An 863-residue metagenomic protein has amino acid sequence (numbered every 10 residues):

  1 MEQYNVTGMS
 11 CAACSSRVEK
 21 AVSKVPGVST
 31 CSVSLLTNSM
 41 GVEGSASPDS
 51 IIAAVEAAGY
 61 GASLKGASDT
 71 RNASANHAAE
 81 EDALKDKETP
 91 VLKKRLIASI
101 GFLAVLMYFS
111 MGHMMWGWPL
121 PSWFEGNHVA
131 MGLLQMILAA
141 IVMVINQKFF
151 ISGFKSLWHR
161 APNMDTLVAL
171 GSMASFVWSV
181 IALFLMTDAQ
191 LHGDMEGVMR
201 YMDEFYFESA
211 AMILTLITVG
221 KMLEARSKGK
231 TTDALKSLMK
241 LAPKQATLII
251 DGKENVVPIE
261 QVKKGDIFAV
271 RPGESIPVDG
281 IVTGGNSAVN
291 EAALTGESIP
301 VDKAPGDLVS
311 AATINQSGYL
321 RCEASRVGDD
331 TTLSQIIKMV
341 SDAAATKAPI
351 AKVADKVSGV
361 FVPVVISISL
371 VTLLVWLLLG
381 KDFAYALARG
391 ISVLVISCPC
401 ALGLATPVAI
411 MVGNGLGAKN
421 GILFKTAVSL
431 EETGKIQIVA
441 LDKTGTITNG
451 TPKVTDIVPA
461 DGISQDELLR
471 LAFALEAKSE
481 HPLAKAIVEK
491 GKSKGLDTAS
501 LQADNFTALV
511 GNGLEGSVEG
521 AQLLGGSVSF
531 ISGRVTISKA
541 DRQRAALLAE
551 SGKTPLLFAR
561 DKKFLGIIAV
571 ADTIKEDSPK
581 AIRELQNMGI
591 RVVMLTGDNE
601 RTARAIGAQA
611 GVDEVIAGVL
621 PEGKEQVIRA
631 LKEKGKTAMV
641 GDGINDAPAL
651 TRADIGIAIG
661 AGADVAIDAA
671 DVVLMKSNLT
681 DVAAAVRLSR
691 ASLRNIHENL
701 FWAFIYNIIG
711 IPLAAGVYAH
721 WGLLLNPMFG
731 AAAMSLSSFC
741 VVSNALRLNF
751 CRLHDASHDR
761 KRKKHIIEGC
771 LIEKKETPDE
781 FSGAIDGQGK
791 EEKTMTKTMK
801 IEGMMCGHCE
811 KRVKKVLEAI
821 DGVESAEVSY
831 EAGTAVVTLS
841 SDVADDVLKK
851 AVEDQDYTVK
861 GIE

Functional and structural regions predicted by a protein language model:
M1-A130, K253-E254, K338-T346, C751-E863: Flexible metal-binding regulatory segments at protein termini and peripheral loops
S16, P272, I436, V518-G520 (+4 more regions): Conserved ATP-binding TGD loop and adjacent catalytic N/P-domain core of P-type ATPases
P26-D49, E204-F205, K236-D330, A427-A472 (+1 more regions): Conserved cytosolic catalytic loops of P-type ATPases
V91-Q245, K356, P727: Transmembrane helix-loop-helix hairpins at the membrane interface
M115-V129, W158, V177, L416 (+7 more regions): Membrane-embedded alpha-helical bundles of multi-pass transporters
A139-F149, S156-H159, M173, S209-L238 (+5 more regions): Hydrophobic alpha-helical transmembrane segments
A189, M195-E196, A211-P272, K303 (+5 more regions): Juxtamembrane coupling segments of multi-pass membrane pumps/enzymes
V454, V458-M588, E600, V612-I628: P-type ATPase nucleotide-binding
